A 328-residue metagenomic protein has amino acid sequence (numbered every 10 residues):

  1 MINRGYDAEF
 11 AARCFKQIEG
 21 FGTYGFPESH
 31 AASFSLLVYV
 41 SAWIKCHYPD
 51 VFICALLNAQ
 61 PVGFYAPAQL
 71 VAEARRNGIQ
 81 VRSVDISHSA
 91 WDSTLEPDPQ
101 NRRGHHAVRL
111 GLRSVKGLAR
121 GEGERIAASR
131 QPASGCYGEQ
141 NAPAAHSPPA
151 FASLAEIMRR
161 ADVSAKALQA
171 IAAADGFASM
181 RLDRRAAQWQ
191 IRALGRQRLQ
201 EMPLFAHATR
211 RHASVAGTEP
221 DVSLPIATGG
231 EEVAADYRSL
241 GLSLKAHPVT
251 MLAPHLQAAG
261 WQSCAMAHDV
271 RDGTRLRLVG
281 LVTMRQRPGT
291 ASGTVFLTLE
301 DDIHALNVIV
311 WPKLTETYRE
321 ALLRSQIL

Functional and structural regions predicted by a protein language model:
M1-E139, P143-L328: Noncatalytic, beta-rich nucleic-acid-contacting surfaces in large DNA/RNA-processing enzymes
